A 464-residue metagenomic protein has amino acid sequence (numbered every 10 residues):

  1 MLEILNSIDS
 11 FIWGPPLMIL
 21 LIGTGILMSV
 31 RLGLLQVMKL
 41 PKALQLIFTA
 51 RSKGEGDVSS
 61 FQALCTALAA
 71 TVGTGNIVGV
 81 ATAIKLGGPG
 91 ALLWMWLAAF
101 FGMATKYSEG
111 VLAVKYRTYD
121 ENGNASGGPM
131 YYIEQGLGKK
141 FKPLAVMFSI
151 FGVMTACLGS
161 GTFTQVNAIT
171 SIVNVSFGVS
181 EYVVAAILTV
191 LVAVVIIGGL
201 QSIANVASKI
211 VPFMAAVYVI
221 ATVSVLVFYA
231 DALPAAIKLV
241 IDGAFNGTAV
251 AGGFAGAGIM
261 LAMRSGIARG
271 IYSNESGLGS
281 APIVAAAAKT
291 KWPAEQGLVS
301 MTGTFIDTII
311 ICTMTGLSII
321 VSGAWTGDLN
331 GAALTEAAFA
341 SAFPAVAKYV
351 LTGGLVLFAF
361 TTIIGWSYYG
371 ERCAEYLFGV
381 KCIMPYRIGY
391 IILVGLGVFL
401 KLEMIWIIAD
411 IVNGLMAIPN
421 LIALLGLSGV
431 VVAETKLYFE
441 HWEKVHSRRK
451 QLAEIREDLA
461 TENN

Functional and structural regions predicted by a protein language model:
M1-T74, I84-A91, G102, G395 (+1 more regions): N-terminal alpha-helical transmembrane segments of multi-pass membrane transport and channel/translocase proteins
D9-K42, K85-G123, L144, D307-M314 (+2 more regions): Extracellular loop-to-transmembrane helix junctions
L17, R31-Q36, G75-V80, P89 (+6 more regions): Transmembrane helix-loop junctions in multi-pass membrane proteins
L20-L27, L32-L44, V166-V173, S180-I241 (+2 more regions): Membrane-interface loop-to-helix entry segments
T24, M28-S29, F101-G123, M130 (+3 more regions): Helix-loop-helix module between adjacent transmembrane segments
S29, E109-Y116, E121, V223-L239 (+4 more regions): Extracellular/periplasmic helix-exit of transmembrane alpha-helices
L34-S60, T82-I84, G88-L92, W96 (+5 more regions): Flexible loop linkers connecting adjacent transmembrane helices in multi-pass alpha-helical membrane transporters
G54-L86, L112-M130, E134-G136, M147-I150 (+3 more regions): Alpha-helical membrane segments and immediately flanking helix-loop junctions that form or couple to the substrate/ion
